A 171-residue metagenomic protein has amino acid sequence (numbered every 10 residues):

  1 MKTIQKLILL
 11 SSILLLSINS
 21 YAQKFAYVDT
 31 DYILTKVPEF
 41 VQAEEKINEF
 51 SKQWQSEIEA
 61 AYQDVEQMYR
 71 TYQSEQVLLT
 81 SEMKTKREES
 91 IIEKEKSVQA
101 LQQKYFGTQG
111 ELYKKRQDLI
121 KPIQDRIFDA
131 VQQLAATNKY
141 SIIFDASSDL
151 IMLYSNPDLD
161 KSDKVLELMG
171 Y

Functional and structural regions predicted by a protein language model:
M1-I8: Bacterial N-terminal signal peptides that target proteins for export
I8-S17: Bacterial N-terminal signal peptides
I18-A22: Sec/Tat signal peptide C-region and signal peptidase I cleavage site
Q23-Y171: Amphipathic, charged alpha-helical segments and their helix-to-coil junctions in extracytoplasmic/peripheral assemblies
